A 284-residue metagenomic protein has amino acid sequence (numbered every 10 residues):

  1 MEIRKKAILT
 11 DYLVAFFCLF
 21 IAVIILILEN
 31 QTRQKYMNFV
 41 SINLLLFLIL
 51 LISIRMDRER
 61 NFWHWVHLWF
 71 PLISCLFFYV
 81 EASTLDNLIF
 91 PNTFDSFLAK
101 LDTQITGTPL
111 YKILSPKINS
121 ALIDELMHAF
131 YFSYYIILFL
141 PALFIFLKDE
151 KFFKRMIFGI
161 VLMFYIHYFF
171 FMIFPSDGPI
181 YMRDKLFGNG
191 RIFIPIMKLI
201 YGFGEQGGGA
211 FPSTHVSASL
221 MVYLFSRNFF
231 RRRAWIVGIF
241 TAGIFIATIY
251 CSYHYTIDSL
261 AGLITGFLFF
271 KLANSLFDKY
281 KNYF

Functional and structural regions predicted by a protein language model:
E2-I42, F62-I137: N-terminal transmembrane-helix/juxtamembrane module of multi-pass inner/ER membrane proteins
E2-K6, E29-K35, I54-V66, I145-M156 (+1 more regions): Membrane-interface helix-boundary motifs at transmembrane edges
W65-L72, L138-I173, V237: Interfacial segments of alpha-helical transmembrane regions
E81-S96, M163-G188: Transmembrane alpha-helix/helix-exit interface in multi-pass inner-membrane proteins
L122-I137, Q206-F225, L260: Membrane-interface loop-to-helix entry segments
L140-L147, V216-A234, I264-A273: Membrane-interfacial alpha-helical segments at the cytosolic side of multi-pass membrane proteins
F169-F229: Membrane-interfacial catalytic/cofactor-binding modules of polytopic membrane enzymes
G178, A210, G243-F269: Interfacial helix-loop-helix junctions of multi-pass membrane proteins
